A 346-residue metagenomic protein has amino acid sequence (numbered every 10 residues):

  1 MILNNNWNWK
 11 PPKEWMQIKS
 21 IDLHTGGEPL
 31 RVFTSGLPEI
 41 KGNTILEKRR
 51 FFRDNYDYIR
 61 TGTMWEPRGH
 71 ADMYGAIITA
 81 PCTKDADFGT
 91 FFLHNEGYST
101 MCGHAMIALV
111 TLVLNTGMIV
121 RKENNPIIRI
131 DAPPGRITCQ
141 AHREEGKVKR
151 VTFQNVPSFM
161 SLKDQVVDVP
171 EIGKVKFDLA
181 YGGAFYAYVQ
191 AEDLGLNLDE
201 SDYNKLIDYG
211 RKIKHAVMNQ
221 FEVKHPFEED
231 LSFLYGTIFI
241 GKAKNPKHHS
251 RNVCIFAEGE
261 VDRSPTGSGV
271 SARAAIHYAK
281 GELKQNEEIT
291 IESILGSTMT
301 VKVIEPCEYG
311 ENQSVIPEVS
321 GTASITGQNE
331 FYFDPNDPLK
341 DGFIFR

Functional and structural regions predicted by a protein language model:
I2-D178, A187-R346: A glycine-rich beta-to-alpha transition motif near the start of alpha/beta enzyme domains, typified by
G183: Glycine-rich ThDP/TPP pyrophosphate-binding loop and its adjacent helix/strand module within ThDP-dependent enzymes
